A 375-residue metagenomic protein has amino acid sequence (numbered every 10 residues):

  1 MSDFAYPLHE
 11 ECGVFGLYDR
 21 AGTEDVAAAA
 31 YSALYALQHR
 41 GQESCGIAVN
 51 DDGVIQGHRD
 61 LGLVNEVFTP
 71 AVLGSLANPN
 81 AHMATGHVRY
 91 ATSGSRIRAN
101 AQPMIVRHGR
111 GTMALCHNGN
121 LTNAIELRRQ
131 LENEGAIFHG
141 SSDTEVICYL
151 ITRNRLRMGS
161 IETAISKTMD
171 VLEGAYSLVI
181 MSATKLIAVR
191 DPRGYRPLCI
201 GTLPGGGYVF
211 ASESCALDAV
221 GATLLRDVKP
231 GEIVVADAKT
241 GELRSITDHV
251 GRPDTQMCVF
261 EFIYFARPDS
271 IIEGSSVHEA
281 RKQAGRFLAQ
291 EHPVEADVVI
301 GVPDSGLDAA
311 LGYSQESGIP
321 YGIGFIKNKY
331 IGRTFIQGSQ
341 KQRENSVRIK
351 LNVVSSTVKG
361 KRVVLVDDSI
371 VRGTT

Functional and structural regions predicted by a protein language model:
M1-P230, V235-A238, E242-A296, V302: Conserved short alpha-helical segments that host acidic/polar catalytic motifs at enzyme active sites
N50-G53, A183-K185, G301-A309, E316 (+2 more regions): A glycine-rich phosphate-binding loop feature that marks nucleotide/adenosyl-phosphate handling sites
A81-G86, T184, S214, D218-A219 (+4 more regions): Hydrophobic transmembrane alpha-helix bundles
A136, R157-M158, P293-D297, Q315-G322 (+1 more regions): Secondary-structure transition/capping motifs at alpha-helix termini and the adjoining loop/turn into the next element
V146-G159, L311, Q315-R333: Amphipathic alpha-helical
A175-Y176, Y195, G205, P230-G231 (+4 more regions): Active-site lining segments that contact anionic ligands and/or coordinate catalytic metals
V299, G306-Y313, S317, Y321 (+1 more regions): Extended, hydrophobic alpha-helical segments in both membrane/secreted and soluble proteins
G318-V364, T374: Short, glycine/charge-rich flexible loops or terminal/linker lids adjacent to PRPP-binding catalytic cores
